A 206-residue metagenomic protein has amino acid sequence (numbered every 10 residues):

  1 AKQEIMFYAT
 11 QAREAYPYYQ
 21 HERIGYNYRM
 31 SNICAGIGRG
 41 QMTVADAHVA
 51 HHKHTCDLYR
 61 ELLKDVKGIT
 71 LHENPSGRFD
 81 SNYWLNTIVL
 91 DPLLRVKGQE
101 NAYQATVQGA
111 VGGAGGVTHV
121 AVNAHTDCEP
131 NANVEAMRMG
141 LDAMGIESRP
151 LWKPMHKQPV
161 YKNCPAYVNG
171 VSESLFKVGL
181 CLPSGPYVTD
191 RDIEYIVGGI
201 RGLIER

Functional and structural regions predicted by a protein language model:
K2-R206: PLP-dependent aminotransferase class I/II
